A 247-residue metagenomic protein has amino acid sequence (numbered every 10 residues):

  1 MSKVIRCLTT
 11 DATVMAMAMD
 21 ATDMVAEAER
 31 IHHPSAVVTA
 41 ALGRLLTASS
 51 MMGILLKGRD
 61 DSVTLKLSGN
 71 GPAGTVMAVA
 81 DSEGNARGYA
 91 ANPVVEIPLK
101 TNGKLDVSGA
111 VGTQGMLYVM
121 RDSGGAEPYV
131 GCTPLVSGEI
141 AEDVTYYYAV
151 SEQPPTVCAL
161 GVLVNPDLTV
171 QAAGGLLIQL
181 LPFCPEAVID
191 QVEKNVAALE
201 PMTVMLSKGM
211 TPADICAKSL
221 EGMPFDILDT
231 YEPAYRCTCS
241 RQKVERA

Functional and structural regions predicted by a protein language model:
M1-D229: Interaction interfaces in information-processing and related assembly proteins
E232-R236, E245: Residues immediately within or flanking Cys/His clusters that coordinate Zn2+ in small zinc-binding modules
R241-A247: Iron-sulfur (Fe-S) cluster-binding segments and ferredoxin-like electron-carrier domains, especially [2Fe-2S]
